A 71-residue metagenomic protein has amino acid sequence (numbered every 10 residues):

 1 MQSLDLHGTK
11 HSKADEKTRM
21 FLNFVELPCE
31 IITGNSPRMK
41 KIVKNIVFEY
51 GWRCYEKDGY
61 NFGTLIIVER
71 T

Functional and structural regions predicted by a protein language model:
M1-T71: Long, charged, low-complexity intrinsically disordered regions
